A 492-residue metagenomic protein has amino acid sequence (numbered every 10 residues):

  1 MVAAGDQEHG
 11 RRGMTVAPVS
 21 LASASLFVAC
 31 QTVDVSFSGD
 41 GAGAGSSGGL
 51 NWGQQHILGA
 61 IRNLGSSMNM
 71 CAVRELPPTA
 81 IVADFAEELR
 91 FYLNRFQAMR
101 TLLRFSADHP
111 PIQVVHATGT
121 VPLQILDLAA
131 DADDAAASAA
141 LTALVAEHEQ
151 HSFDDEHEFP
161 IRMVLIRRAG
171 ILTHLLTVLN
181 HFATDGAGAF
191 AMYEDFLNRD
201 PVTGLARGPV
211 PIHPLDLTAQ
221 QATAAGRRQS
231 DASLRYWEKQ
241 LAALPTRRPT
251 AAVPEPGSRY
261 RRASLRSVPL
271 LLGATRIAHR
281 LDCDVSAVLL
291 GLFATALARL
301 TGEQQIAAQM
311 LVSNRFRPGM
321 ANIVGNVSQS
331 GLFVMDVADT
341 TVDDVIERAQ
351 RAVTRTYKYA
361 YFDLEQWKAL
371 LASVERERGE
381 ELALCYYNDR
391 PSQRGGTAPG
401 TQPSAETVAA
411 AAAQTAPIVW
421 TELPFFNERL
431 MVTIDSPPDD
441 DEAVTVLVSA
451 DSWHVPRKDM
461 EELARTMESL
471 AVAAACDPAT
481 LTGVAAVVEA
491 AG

Functional and structural regions predicted by a protein language model:
V2-N63, E87-D131, F159, I212-Y260: Short amphipathic alpha-helices and their capping loops
R11-V16, V28-G45, P78-N94, I112-H157 (+2 more regions): A short, small/polar-residue-rich loop/turn motif at beta-strand boundaries within alpha/beta enzyme cores
R12, R62-M70, Q97-A98, H157 (+5 more regions): His-Asp-centered acyl/peptidyl-transfer active-site segments
S20, G53-I57, I81-M99, A137-H148 (+13 more regions): Structural preference for long, well-ordered alpha-helical segments in enzyme cores
C30, F37-S47, L64-D84, D155-L176 (+5 more regions): Gly/Ser/Thr-rich phosphate-binding loops and adjoining beta-strand/alpha-helix segments that form adenosine-phosphate
F37-S38, A42-V115, D134-A222, T354-Q366: Acyl-group handoff/entry surfaces in thioester-processing enzymes
Q54-P77, S106-A132, H157-R162, L172-T173 (+7 more regions): Acyl/amide activation-and-transfer machinery of modular secondary-metabolite enzymes
F96, R100, F190-E194, Q304-L311 (+1 more regions): Extended, hydrophobic beta-loop-alpha segments that form or line the acyl/peptidyl-thioester binding and transfer paths
